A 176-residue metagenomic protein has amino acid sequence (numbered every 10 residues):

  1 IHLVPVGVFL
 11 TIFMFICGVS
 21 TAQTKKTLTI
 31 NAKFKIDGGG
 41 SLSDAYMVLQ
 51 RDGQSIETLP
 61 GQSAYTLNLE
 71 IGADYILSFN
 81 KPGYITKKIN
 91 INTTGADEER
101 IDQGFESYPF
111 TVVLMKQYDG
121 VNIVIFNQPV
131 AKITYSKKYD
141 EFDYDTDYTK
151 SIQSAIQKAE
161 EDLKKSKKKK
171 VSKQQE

Functional and structural regions predicted by a protein language model:
I1-T29: Bacterial Sec-dependent N-terminal signal peptides
Q23-N31, N122, Q175-E176: Cleaved targeting-peptide boundary
K25-S43: Structural motif
A45-L49: Hydrophobic beta-strand segments
G53-A64: Short, acidic Ser/Thr/Gly-rich low-complexity loop/linker segments typical of extracellular and cell-surface proteins
T66-I76, P82: Short Pro-Gly-centered beta-turn/loop motif in secreted/extracellular proteins
N80-T94: A short, solvent-exposed loop/turn motif at the edges and junctions of modular extracellular/periplasmic domains
A96-E176: Surface-exposed, low-complexity/disordered segments and acidic/polar micro-motifs at processing/linker regions
